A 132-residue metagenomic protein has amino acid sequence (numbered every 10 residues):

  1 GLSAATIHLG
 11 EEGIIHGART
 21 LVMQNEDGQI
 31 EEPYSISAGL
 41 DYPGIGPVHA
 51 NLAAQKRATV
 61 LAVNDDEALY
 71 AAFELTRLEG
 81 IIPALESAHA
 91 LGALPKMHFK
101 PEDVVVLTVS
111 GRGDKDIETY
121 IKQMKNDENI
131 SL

Functional and structural regions predicted by a protein language model:
G1-I81, K122-L132: Active-site/ligand-binding loops adjacent to catalytic centers
G1-S3, A93-L132: Catalytic phosphate/nucleotide-handling subdomain of diverse soluble enzymes
P43, A84, K115-I117: Short, electropositive, low-hydrophobicity segments enriched in small/polar residues
A50, H89, I117: Short acidic, gly/pro-rich beta-turn/loop elements at beta-sheet edges and active-site/ligand-binding grooves
L61-A62, P83-E86, L107: General beta-strand structural signal in soluble alpha/beta enzymes
D65-Y70, H89-F99: A short, acidic, amphipathic alpha-helical segment used as a generic capping/interface helix at domain edges
